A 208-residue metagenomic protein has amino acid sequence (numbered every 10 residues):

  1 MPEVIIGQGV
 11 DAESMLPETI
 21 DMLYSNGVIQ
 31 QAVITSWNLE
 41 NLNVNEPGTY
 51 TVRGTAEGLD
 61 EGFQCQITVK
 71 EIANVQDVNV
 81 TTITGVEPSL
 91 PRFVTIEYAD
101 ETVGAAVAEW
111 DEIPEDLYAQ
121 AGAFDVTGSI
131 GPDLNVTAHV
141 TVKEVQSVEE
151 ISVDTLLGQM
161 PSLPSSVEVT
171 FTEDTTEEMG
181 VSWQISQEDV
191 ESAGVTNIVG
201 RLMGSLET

Functional and structural regions predicted by a protein language model:
M1-I29, E71-V103, E144-T176: Solvent-exposed, low-complexity, repeat-rich "mucin-like" stalks and linkers
N26-Q66, E101-T141, E173-T208: Serine/threonine-rich, repeat-prone extracellular segments and beta-strand-based repeat modules of secreted/surface
